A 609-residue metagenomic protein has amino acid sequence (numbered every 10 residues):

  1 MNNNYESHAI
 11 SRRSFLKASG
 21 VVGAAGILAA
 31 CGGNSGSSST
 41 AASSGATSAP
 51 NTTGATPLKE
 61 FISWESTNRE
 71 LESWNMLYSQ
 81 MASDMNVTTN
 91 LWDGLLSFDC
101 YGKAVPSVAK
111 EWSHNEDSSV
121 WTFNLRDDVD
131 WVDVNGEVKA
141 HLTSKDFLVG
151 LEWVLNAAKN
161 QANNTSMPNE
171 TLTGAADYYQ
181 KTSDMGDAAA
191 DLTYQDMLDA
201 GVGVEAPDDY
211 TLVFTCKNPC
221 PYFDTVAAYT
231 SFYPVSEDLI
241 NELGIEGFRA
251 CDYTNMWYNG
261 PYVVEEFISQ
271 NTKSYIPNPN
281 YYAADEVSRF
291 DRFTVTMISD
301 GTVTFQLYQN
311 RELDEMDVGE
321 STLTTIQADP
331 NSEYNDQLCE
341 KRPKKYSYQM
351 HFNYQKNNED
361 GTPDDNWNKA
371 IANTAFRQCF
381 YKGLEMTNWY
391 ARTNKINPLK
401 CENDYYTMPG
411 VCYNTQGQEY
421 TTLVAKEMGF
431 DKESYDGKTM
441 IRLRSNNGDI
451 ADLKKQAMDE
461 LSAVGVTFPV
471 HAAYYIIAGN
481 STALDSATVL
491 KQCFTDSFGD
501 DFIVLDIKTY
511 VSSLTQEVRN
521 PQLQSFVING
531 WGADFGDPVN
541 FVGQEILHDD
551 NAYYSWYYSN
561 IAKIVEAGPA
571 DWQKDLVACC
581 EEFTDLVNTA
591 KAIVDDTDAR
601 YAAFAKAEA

Functional and structural regions predicted by a protein language model:
N2, A9-I10, F15, C31 (+5 more regions): Extracytoplasmic/periplasmic ligand-capture domains
S14-G33: N-terminal export signals
G32-A42: Bacterial lipoprotein signal-peptidase II cleavage site
S44-F61: N-terminal low-complexity, Pro/Thr/Ser-rich intrinsically disordered segments that act as propeptides or flexible
L58-K59, N90, S107-A109, S118 (+6 more regions): Extracytoplasmic
I62-D117, W257: N-terminal lobe/hinge region of extracytoplasmic solute-binding protein
Y101-D130, A162-L239: Surface-exposed ligand-recognition segments of extracellular binding domains, strongest in the long/variable loop
G186-L192, L198-G201, D208-Y210, C216-T294 (+1 more regions): Gly/Pro-rich hinge or "lid" segments in bacterial periplasmic/extracellular proteins
